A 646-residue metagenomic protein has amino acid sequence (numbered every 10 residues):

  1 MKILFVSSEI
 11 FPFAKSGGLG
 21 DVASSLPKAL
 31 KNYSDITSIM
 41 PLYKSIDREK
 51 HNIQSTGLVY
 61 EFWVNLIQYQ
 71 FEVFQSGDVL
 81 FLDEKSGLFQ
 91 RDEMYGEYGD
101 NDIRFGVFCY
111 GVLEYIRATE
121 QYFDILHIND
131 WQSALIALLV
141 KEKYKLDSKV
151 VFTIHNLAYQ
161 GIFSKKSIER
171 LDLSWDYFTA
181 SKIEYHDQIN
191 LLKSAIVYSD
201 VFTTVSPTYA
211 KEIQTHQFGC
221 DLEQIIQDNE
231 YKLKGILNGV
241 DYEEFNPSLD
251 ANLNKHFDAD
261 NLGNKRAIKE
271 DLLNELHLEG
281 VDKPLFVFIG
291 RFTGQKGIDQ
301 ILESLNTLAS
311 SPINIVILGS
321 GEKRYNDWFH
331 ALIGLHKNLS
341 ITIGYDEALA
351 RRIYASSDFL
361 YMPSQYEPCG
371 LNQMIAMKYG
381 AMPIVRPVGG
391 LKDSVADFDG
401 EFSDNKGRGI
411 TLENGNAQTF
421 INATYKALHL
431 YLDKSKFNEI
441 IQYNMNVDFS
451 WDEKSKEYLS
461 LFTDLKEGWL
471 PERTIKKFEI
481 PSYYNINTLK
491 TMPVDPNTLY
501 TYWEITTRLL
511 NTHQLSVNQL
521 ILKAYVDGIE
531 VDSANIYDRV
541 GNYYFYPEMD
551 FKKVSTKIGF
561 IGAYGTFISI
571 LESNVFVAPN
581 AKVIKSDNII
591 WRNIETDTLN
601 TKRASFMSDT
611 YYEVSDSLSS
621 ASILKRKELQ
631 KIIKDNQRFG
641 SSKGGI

Functional and structural regions predicted by a protein language model:
M1-P471: Catalytic cores of nucleotide-sugar-dependent glycosyltransferases that transfer UDP/GDP/TDP-activated
N32-D35, E457-S460, D464-K523, D527-I646: Serine/threonine-biased, Pro/acidic-interspersed low-complexity stretches characteristic of secreted/cell-surface
